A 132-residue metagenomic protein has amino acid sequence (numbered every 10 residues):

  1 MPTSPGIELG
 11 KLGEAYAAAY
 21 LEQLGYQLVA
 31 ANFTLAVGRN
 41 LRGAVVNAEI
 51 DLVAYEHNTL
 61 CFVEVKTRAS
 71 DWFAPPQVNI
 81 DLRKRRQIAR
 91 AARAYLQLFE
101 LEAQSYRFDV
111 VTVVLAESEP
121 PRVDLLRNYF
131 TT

Functional and structural regions predicted by a protein language model:
M1-V37, L41: Acidic-basic catalytic patches of nuclease active cores, encompassing PD-(D/E)XK and other metal-cofactor nuclease
G10, E14, V46, I80-K84: Short, conserved glycine- and acidic-residue-centered signature motifs in active-site or ligand-binding loops
A36, N40, V45-N47, L101-A103: Short coil/turn motifs at beta-sheet boundaries
R42-V46, V65, L126: Alpha-helical transmembrane bundles and membrane-interface segments of multipass inner-membrane proteins
A48-I50, Y106-F108, P121: Change "...and in nucleic-acid phosphodiester-cleaving endonucleases..." to "...and in nucleic-acid processing enzymes
I50-S70, I88: Conserved catalytic cores of phosphodiester-cleaving nucleases, focusing on short active-site segments
T67-S118: Catalytic cores of nucleic-acid endonucleases
V114-T132: Short, low-complexity, polybasic intrinsically disordered segments
